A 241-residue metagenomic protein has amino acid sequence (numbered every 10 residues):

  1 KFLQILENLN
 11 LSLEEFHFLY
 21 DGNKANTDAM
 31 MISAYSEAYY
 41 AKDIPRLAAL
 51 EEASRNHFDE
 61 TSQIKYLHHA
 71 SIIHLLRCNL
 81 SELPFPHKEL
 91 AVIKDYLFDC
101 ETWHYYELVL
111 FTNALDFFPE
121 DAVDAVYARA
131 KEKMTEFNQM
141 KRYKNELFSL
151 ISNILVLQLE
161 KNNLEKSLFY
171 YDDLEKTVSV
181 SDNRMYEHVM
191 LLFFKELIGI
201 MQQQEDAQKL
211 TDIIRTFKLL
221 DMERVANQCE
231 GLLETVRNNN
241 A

Functional and structural regions predicted by a protein language model:
K1-E15: DNA major-groove recognition helix of helix-turn-helix/homeodomain DNA-binding modules
S12-L83, H87: Charged, helix-prone or intrinsically disordered regulatory segments positioned adjacent to compact structured domains
M31-A34, E107, L147, I151 (+2 more regions): TPR repeat positional signature
A38, A114, Q158, G199-I200: Residue at a conserved register position within TPR or TPR-like alpha-solenoid repeats
I44, E120, L164-E165, Q203-A207: TPR-repeat structural position
E51-F58, V92-F98, K131-N138, F169-V180 (+1 more regions): Amphipathic alpha-helical segments of tetratricopeptide repeats
S54-L159: Mid-protein regulatory/catalytic core that forms ligand/cofactor-binding pockets and protein-protein interaction
Q202-A241: C-terminal non-catalytic interaction modules
